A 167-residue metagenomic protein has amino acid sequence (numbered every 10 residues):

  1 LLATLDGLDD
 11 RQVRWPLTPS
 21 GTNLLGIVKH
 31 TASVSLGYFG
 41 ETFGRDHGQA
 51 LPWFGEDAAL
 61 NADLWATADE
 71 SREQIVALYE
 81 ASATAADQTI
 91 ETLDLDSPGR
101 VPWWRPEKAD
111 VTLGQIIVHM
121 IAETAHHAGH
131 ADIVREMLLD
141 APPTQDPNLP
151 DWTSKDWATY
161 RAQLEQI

Functional and structural regions predicted by a protein language model:
L2-D6, D10-N61, V101-I167: Short, contiguous alpha-helical
V13, W65, L95-P98: Short clusters of hydrophobic/aromatic residues that line enzyme substrate/ligand-binding pockets
E41, D46-D87: Helix-adjacent hinge/juxtasegments
S71, D94-S97, T112: Intrinsic-disorder/low-complexity, polar/charged segments
A85-D96: Histidine/lysine/aspartate-rich catalytic loop segments that bind and position anionic ligands
